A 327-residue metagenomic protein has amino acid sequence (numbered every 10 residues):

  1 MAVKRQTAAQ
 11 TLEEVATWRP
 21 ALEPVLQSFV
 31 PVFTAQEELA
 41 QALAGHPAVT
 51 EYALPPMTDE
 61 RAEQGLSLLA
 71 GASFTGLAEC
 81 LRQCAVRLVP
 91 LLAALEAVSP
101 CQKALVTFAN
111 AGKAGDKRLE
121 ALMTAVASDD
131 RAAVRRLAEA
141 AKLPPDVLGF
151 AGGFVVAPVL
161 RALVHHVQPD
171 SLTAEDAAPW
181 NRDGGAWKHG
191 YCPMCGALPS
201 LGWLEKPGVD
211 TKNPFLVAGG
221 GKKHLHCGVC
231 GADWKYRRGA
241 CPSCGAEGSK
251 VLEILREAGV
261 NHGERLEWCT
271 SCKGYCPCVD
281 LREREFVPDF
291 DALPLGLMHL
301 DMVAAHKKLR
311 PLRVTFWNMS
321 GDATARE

Functional and structural regions predicted by a protein language model:
M1-P20, P24-S28, V32-L68, V260 (+1 more regions): Charged, low-complexity interaction segments
R5-P179: N-terminal alpha-helical interaction blocks
A62, L88, V98, P158 (+8 more regions): Generic ordered-secondary-structure signal
H166-D301: Cys/His-clustered metal-coordination modules, chiefly Zn-binding fingers
